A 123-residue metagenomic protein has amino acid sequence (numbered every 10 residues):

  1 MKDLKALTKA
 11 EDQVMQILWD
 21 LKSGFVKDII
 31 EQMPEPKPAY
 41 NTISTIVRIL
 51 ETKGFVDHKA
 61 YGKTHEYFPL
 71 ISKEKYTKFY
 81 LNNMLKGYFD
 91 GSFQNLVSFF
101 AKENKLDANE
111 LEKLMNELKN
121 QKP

Functional and structural regions predicted by a protein language model:
L4-A10, Y61-Y80: Short, cationic-aromatic polyanion-contact patches
D12-I17, D28, N95: Pre-recognition alpha-helix immediately N-terminal to the DNA-recognition helix within helix-turn-helix or winged-helix
L18-K22, I71: Short helix-capping/hinge SLiMs at alpha-helix to coil transitions
S23-M33: Short acidic, hydrophobic short linear motifs in intrinsically disordered regions
S44-R48: Short, hydrophobic-biased segments on the C-terminal half of alpha helices that form "recognition helices"
E51-K59: A short, conserved structural fragment
F79-N120: Amphipathic alpha-helical dimerization/coiled-coil segments that flank or bridge DNA-binding/regulatory modules
